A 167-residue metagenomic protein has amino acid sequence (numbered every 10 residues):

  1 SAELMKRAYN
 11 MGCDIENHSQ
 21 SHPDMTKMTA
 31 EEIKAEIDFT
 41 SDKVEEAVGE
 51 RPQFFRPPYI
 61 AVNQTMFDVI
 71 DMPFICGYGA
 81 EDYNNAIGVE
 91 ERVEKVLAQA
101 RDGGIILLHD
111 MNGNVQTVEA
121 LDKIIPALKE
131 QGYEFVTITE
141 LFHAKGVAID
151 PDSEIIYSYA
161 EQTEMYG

Functional and structural regions predicted by a protein language model:
E3-N10, E16, Q20-E134, T139-P151: Catalytic domains of cell-wall/extracellular-matrix polysaccharide-remodeling enzymes, centered on de-N-acetylation
G146-G167: Short, basic/aromatic-enriched C-terminal tail that caps enzymatic domains
